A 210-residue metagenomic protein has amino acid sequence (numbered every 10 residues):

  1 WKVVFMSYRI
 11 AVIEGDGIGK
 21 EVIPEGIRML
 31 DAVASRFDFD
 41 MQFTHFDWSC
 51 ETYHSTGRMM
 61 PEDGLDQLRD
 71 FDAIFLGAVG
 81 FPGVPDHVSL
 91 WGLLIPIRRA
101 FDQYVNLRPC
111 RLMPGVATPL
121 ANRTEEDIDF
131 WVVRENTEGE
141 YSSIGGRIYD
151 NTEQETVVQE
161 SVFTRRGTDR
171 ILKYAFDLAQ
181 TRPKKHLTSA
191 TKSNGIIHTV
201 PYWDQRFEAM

Functional and structural regions predicted by a protein language model:
W1-F5: Short, Lys/Arg-enriched N-terminal segments with co-localized hydrophobic residues within the first ~10-30 amino acids
M6-I10: Extreme N-terminal starter segment of soluble prokaryotic enzymes
A11-R28, A32-A34, T152-M210: Glycine-rich phosphate/diphosphate-binding loop of Rossmann-like nucleotide-binding domains
G15-G17, W48, V79, L112 (+1 more regions): Short, ordered loop/turn segments at secondary-structure junctions
D31-D38, D70, R99-N106, L112 (+4 more regions): Generic secondary-structure signature for well-ordered alpha-helical cores
D38-E62: N-terminal beta-loop-helix "entrance" segment that forms/cooperates in small-molecule cofactor or anionic ligand
Q42-F46, R108, T188: General small-molecule cofactor/ligand-binding pocket signal
H54-V158: N-terminal glycine-rich phosphate/adenylate-binding segment common to multiple enzyme folds
